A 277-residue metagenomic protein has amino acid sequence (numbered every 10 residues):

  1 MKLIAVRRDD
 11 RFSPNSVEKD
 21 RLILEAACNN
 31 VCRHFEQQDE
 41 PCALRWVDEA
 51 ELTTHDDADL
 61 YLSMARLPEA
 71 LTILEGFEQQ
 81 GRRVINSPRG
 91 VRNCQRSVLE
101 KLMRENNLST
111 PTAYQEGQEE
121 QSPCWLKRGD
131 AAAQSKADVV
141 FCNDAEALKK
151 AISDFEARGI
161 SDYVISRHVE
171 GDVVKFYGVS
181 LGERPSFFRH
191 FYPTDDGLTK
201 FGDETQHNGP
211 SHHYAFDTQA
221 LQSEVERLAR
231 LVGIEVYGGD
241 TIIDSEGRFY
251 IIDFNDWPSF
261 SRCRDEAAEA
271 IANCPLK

Functional and structural regions predicted by a protein language model:
K2-R7, N15, R89-V173, A215 (+1 more regions): Active-site nucleotide/adenylate-binding loops and adjacent lid/helix of ATP-dependent enzymes
V6-Y114: Conserved N-proximal alpha/beta basic substrate-recognition cap immediately N-terminal to, or forming the N-lobe
A27-H34, F216, R230-I234, I243-K277: C-terminal active-site "lid" helix and adjoining low-complexity regulatory extension at the edge of ATP-using catalytic
W46, Y163-R167, I234-E246: A short glycine-rich, hydrophobically flanked beta-strand micro-motif that places a catalytic Asp/Glu for divalent metal
A58-L62, C124-K127, F176-S180, G247-R262: A short beta-strand motif that forms the metal-chelation/ATP-contact edge of phosphoryl-transfer active sites
R66-P68, G129-A131, W257: Short glycine-rich anion-binding loops that position phosphate/pyrophosphate groups of nucleotides and phosphorylated
C124, V164, S186, Y237 (+1 more regions): Protein kinase-like catalytic core scaffold
C142-V232: Phosphate-binding site of ATP-dependent enzymes
